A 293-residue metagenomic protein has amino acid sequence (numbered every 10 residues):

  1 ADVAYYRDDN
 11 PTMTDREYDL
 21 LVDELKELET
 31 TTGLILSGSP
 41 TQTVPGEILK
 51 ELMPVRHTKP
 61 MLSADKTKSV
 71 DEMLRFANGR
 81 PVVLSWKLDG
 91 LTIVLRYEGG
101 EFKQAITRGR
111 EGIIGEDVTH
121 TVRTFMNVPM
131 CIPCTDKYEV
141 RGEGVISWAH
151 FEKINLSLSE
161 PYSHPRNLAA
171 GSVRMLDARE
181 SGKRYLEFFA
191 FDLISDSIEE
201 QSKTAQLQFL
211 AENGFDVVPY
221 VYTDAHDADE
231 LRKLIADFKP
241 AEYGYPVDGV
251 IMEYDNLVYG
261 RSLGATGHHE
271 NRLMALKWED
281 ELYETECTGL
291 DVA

Functional and structural regions predicted by a protein language model:
D2-I132, E152, N167, D229 (+5 more regions): Phosphate/adenylate-binding "loop-and-lid" substructures adjacent to NTP/NAD/dNTP-binding pockets in NTP-dependent
D71-L74, V122, G142-G144, W148-A293: Long, charge-dense accessory insertions within large macromolecular proteins
P81, T135-K137, Y185: A general structural motif
E111-D117, Y138, G144-I146: Compositionally biased, intrinsically disordered low-complexity regions
M126-V145: Active-site-adjacent segment of 2-oxoglutarate/Fe(II) JmjC oxygenases
